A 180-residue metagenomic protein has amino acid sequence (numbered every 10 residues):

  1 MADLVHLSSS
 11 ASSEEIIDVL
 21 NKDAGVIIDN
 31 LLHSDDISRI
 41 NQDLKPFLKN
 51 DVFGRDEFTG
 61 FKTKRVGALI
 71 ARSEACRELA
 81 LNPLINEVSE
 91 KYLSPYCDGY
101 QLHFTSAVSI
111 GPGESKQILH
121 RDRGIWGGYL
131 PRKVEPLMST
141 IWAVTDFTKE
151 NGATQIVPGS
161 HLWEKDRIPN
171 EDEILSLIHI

Functional and structural regions predicted by a protein language model:
M1-D23, I28-L130: Non-heme Fe(II)-dependent double-stranded beta-helix
I27, I118, S139, A143 (+1 more regions): Conserved beta-strand segments that form the floor/walls of ligand-binding pockets within enzyme and binding domains
N30-L32, V144-T148, S160-H161: Short loop segments at secondary-structure junctions
T105, M138, G152: Change "...and in nucleic-acid phosphodiester-cleaving endonucleases..." to "...and in nucleic-acid processing enzymes
E114-D122, Y129-L130, E150-G159, K165-P169: A short secondary-structure junction signal
Y129-K149: Short, conserved beta-strand element in jelly-roll/cupin
I174-S176: A contiguous pocket-lining binding segment that forms or flanks enzyme active sites
I178-I180: Conserved small/polar residues in nucleotide/adenosyl-binding loops
